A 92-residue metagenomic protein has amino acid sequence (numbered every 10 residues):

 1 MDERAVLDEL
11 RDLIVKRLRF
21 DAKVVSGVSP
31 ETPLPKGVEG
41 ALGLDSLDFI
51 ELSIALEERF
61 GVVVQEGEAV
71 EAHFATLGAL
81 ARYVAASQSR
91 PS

Functional and structural regions predicted by a protein language model:
M1-L44, D48-S92: Phosphopantetheine-dependent thiolation modules in NRPS/PKS and related acyl-activating systems
